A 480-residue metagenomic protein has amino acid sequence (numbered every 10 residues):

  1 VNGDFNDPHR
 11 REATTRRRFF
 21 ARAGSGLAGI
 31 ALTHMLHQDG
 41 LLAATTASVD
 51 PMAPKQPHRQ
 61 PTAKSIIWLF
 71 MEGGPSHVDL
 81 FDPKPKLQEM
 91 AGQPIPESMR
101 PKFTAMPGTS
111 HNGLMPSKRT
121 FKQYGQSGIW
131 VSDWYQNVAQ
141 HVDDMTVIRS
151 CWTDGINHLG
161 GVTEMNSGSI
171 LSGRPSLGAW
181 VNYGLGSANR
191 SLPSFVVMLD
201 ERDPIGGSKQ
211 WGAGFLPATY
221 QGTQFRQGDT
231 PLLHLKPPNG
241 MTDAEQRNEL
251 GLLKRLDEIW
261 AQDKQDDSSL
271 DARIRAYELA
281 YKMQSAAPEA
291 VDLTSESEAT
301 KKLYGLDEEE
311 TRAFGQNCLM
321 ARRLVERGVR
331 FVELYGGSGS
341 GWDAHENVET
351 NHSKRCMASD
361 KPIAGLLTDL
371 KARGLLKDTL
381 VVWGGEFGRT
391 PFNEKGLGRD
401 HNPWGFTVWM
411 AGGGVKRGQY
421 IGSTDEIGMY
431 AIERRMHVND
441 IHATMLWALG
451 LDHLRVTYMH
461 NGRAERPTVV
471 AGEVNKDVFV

Functional and structural regions predicted by a protein language model:
V1-V480: Ligand-binding pockets and gating/stacking loops
